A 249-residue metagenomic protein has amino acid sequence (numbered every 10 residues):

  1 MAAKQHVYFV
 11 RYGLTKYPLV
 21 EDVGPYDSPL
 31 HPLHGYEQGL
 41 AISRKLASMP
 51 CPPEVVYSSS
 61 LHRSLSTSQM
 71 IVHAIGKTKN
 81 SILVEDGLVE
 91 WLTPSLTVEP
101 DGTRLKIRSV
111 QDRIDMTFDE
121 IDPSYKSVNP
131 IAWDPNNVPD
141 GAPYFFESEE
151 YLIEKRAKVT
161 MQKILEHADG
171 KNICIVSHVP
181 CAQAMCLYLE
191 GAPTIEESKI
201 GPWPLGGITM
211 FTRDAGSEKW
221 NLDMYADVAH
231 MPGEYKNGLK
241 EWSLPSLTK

Functional and structural regions predicted by a protein language model:
M1-Q5, E90-D119, F146, Y151 (+2 more regions): Acidic, low-complexity terminal tails and accessory targeting/binding regions of phosphate-metabolizing enzymes
A2-N80, E150: Active-site-proximal alpha-helix that buttresses catalytic centers in soluble enzyme cores
Y8, L83-E85, D223: General small-molecule cofactor/ligand-binding pocket signal
G13, V179-P180, A226-V228: Active-site metal-binding loops of divalent metal-dependent hydrolases
T15-V20, T93, D134-P135: Short acidic/His/Gly/Ser-rich catalytic and metal-binding motifs that mark active-site loops of diverse hydrolases
I42-I131, S198-G201, T209: Phosphate-coordination/substrate-recognition cap region in phosphate-metabolizing enzymes
S58-S59, K155, V176-S177: Short beta-strand scaffold positions
N136-E154: Surface-exposed cleft-lining segments at the edges of enzyme active sites
